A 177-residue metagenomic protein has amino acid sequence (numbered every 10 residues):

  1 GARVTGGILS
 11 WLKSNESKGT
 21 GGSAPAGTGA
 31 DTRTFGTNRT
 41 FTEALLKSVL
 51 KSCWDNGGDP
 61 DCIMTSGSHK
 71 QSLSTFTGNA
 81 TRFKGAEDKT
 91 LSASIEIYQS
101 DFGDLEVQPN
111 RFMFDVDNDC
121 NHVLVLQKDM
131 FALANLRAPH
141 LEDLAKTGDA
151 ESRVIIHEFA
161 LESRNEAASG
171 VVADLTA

Functional and structural regions predicted by a protein language model:
G1-A177: Core alpha/beta structural scaffold of self-assembling particle/tube/pore-forming proteins
